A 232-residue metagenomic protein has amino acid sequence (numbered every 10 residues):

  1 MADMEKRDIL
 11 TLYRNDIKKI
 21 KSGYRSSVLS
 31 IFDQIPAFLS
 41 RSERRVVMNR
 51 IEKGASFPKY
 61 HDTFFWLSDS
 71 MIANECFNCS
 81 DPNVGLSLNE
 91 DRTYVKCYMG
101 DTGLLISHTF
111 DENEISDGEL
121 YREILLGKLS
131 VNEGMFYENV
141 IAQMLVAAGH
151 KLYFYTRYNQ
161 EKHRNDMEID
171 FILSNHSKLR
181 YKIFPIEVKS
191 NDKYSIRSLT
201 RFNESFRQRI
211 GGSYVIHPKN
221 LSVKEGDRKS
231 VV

Functional and structural regions predicted by a protein language model:
M1-S68: Conserved helicase/translocase motor-coupling segment
D62, S68-V232: A cross-kingdom feature that marks ATP-driven nucleic-acid transaction machinery
